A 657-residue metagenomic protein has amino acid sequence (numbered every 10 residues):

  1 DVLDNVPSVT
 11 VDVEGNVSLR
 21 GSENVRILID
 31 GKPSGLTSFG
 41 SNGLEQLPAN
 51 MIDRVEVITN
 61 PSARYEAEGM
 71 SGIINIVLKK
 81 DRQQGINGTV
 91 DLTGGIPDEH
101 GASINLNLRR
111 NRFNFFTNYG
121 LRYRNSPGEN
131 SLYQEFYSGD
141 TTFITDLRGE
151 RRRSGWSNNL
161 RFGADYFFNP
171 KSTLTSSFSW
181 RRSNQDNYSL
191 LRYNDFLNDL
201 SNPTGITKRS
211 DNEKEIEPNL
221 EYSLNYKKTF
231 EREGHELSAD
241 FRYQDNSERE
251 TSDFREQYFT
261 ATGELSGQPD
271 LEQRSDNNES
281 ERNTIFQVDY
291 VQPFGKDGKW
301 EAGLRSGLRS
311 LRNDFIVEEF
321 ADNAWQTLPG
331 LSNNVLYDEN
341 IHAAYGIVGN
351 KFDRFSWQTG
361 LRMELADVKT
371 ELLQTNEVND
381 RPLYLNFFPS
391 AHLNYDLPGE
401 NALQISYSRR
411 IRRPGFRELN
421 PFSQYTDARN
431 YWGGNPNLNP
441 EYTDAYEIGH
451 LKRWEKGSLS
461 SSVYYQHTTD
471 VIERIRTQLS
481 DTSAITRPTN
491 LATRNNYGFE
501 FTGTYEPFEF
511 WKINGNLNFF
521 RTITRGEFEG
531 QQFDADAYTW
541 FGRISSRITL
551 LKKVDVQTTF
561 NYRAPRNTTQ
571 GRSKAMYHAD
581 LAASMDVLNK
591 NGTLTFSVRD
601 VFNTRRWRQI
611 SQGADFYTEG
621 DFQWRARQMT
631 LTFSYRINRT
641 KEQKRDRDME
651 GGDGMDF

Functional and structural regions predicted by a protein language model:
V2, G40-G43, V57, G69-D91 (+1 more regions): N-terminal periplasmic accessory domains that precede and gate Gram-negative outer-membrane beta-barrel machines
V2-L36: Extracytoplasmic beta-strand/coil segments of soluble accessory domains associated with Gram-negative outer-membrane
N5, K32-T59: Short acidic/polar hinge/loop motifs at secondary-structure boundaries that mediate gating or recognition
G72, I76-V90, E129, Y133 (+13 more regions): Surface-exposed extracellular loop regions of Gram-negative outer-membrane beta-barrel proteins
D98-E129, T141-S189, P218-L220: Transmembrane beta-barrel wall of Gram-negative outer-membrane proteins
R148, R274-S275, N283-Q287, Q326-N333 (+6 more regions): Outer membrane beta-barrel strand-and-loop segments of large Gram-negative receptors, especially TonB-dependent
D367-K369, Y395, G399-A445, Y465-T486 (+1 more regions): Surface-exposed extracellular loop regions of Gram-negative outer-membrane beta-barrel proteins, predominantly
A535-F657: Conserved C-terminal beta-signal and adjacent last beta-strands/turns of outer-membrane beta-barrel proteins
